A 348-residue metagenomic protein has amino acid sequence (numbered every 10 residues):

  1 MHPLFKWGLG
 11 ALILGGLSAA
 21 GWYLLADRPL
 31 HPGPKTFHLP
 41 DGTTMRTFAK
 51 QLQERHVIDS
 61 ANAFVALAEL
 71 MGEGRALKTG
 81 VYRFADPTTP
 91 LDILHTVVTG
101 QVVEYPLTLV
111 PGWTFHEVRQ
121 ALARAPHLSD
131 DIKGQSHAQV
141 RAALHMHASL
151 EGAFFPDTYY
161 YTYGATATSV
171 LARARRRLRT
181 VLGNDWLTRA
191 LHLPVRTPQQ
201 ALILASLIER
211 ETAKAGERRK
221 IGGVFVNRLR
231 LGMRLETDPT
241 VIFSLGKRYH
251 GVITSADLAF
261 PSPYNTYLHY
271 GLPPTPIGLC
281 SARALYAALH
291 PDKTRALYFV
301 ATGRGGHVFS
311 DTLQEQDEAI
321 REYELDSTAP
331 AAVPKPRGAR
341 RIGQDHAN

Functional and structural regions predicted by a protein language model:
M1-P34: N-terminal type II signal-anchor transmembrane helix that functions as the membrane-insertion/stop-transfer segment
P3-W7, P34, G74-A76, W113-H116 (+2 more regions): Short low-complexity stretches enriched in small and charged residues
G8-L12, R55-H56, T79-V81, D131-G134 (+2 more regions): N-terminal start-of-chain detector that recognizes signal peptides and the immediate post-cleavage beginning
L9-G10, G15, T36, L94 (+2 more regions): N-terminal hydrophobic or amphipathic segments with adjacent small-residue motifs that include Sec signal peptides
I13-L17, F48, L207: Hydrophobic core
W22-D185: Signal peptide-directed extracytoplasmic domains
T44, R124-S129, R141-N348: Bacterial extracytoplasmic/cell-wall-associated proteins, especially those involved in peptidoglycan
